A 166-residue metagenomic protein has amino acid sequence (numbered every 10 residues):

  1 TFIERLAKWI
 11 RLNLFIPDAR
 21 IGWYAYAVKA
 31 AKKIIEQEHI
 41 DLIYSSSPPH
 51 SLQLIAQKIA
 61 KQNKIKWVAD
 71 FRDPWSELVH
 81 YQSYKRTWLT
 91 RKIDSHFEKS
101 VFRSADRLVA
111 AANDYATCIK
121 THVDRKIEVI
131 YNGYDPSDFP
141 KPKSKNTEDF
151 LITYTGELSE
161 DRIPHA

Functional and structural regions predicted by a protein language model:
T1-L42, T90-S95: Conserved nucleotide-sugar donor-binding subdomain of glycosyltransferases
L12-V28, I43-N63, A69-E77: An aromatic- and histidine-rich active-site surface loop
E38, L78-Y84, P142: Short acidic, glycine/proline-rich loop/turn micro-motifs
D41-L42, R107, L151: Structural motif
S51-L54, K58-Q62, W75-S76, W88-L108: Membrane-proximal helix-turn-helix segments that form the acceptor-binding/catalytic region of lipid-linked
N63-K66, D106, D124-K126: A short helix->loop->beta-strand "cap" motif at the edges of active sites that frequently abuts
D114, I130-G133: Carbohydrate-associated surface elements
D135-A166: Conserved catalytic-core segment of nucleotide-activated headgroup transferases in glycan assembly
